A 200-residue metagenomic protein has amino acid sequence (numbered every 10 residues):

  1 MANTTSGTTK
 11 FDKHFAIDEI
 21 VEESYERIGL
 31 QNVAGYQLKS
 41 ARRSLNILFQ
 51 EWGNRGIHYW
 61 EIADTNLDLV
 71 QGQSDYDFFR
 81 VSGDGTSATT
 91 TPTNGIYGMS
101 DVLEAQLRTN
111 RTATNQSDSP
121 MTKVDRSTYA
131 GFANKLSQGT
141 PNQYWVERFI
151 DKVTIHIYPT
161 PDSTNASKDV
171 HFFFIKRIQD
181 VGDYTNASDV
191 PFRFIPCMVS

Functional and structural regions predicted by a protein language model:
M1-S200: Glycine-enriched, solvent-exposed interface loops adjoining structured elements
